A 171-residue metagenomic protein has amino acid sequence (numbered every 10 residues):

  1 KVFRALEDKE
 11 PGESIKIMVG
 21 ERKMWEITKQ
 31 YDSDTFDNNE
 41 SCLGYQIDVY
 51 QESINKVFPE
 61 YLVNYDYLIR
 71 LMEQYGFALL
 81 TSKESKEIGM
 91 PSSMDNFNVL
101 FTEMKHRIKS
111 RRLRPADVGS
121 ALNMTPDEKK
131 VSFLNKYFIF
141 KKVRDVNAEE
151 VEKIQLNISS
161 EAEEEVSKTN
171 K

Functional and structural regions predicted by a protein language model:
K1-V2: Conserved beta-strand signature within the Rossmann-like core of class I S-adenosyl-L-methionine
E7-D8, G12-K171: C-terminal lobe and adjacent flexible extensions of AdoMet/dcAdoMet transferase-like proteins
